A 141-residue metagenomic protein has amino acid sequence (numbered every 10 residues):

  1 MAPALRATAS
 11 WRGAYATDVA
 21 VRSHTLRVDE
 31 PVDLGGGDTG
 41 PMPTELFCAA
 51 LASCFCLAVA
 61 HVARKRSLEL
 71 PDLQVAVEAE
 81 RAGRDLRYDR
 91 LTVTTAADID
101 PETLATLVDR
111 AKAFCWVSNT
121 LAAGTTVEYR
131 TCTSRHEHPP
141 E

Functional and structural regions predicted by a protein language model:
M1-A49, L57-E141: Extended beta-strand/beta-hairpin segments
C54: Alpha-helical metal-binding/catalytic segments enriched in His/Glu/Asp
